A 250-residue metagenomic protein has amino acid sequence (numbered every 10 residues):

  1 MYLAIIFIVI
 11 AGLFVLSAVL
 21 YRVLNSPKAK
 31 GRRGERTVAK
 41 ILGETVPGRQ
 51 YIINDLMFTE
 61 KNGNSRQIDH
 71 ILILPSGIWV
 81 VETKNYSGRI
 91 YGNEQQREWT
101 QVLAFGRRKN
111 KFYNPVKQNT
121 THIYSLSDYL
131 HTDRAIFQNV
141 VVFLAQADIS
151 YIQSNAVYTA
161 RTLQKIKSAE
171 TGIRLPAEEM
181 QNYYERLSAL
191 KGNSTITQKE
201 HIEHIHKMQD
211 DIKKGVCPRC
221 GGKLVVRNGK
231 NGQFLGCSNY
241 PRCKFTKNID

Functional and structural regions predicted by a protein language model:
M1-R66, I73-I78, S87-R89, L103-D250: Surface-exposed interaction regions that form or flank ligand-binding interfaces
R89-Q101: Short, flexible, mixed-charge acidic loops at enzyme active sites
